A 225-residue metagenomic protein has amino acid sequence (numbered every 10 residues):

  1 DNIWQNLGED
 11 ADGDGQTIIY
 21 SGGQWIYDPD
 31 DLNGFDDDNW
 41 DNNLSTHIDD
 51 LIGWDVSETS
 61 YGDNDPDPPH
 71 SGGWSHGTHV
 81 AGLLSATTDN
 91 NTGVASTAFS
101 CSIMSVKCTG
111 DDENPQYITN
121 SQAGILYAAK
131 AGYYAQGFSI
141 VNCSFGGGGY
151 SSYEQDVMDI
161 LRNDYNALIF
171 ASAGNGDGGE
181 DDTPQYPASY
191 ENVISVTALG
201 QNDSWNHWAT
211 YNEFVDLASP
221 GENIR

Functional and structural regions predicted by a protein language model:
D1-L7, S151, L168-I169, R225: Short intrinsically disordered, low-complexity coil segments enriched in acidic
N2, G93, N166, N192-S195 (+2 more regions): Glycine-centered tight turns that cap/initiate beta-strands
I3, L7, L84-T88, A98 (+4 more regions): Hydrophobic aliphatic residues
Q5-G93, M104-I118, E180-T183: Active-site-proximal loop motif in hydrolases
W54, T59, A95, A198-R225: Catalytic-core environment of secreted peptidases
T59, P68-T78, T87-N91, S105-N192 (+2 more regions): Substrate-binding/access-modulating region of protease and related hydrolase catalytic domains
